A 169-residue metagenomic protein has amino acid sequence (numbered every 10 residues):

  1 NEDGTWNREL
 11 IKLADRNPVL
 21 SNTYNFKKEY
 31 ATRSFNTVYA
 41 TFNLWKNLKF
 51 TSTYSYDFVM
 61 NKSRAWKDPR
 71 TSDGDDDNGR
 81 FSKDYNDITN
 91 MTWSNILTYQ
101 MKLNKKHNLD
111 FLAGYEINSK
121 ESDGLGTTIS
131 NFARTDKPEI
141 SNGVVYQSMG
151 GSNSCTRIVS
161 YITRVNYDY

Functional and structural regions predicted by a protein language model:
N1-L20, A65-R80, E121-G151: Surface-exposed loop/turn segments flanking beta-strands in extracellular/periplasmic regions
N1-S34, Y39-T41, T98, H107-L109: Membrane-proximal, glycine/serine-rich, low-complexity loop/turn segments characteristic of large bacterial
N25-K27, S82-N86, G150-S152: Outer-membrane beta-barrel domain signature
A31-R33, T37-A133: Small-side-chain secondary-structure face that scaffolds active or pore-lining regions
F35, S160-Y161: Short hydrophobic "helix-edge" motifs at membrane interfaces and signal-peptide entry regions
N153-R157: Short secondary-structure boundary/capping elements
I162-D168: Exposed, low-structure sequence patches enriched in small/polar residues
